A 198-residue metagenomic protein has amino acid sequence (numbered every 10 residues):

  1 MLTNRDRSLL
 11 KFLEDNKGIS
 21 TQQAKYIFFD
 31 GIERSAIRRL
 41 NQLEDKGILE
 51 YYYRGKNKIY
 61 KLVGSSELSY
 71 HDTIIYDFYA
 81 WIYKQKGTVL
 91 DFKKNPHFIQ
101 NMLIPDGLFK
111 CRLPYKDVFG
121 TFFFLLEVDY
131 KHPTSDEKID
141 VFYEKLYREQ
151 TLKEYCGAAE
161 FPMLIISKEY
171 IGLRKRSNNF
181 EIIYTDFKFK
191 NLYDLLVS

Functional and structural regions predicted by a protein language model:
M1-F12, T21, I32, G157-E160 (+1 more regions): Non-catalytic C-terminal interaction segments of nucleic acid-processing enzymes
M1-S69: Nuclease-adjacent, charged terminal/linker segments that flank catalytic cores
E67-Y70, K84-F123, H132: Active-site metal-binding core of divalent-cation-utilizing nuclease and nuclease-like domains
F78: Acidic, glycine-rich loop-and-strand cores that form catalytic or ligand-binding grooves in diverse globular domains
W81: Active-site-proximal loop/hinge segments that shape catalytic or ion-binding/gating pockets
G107, P114-L126, G157-I166, E181: Hydrophobic beta-strand segments of well-ordered beta-sheets in folded domains
V128-N179: Catalytic cores of nucleic-acid endonucleases
